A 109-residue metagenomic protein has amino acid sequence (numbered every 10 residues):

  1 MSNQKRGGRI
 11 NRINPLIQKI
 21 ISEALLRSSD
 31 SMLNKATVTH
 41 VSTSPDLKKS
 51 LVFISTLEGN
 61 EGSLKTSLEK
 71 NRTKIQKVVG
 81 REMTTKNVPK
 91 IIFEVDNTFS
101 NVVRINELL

Functional and structural regions predicted by a protein language model:
M1-L51, S55-L109: Charge-rich, low-complexity N-terminal segments
